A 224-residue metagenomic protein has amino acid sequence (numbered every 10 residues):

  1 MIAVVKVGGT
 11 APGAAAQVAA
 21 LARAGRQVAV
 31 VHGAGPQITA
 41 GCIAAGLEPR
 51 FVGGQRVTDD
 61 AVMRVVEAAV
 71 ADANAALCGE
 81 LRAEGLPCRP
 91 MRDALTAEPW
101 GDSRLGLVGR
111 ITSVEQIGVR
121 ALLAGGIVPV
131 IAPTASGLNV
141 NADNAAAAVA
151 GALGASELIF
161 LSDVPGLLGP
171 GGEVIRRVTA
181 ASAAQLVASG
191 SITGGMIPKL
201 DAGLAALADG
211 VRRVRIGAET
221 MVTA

Functional and structural regions predicted by a protein language model:
M1-A224: C-terminal catalytic "cap/lid" subdomain
